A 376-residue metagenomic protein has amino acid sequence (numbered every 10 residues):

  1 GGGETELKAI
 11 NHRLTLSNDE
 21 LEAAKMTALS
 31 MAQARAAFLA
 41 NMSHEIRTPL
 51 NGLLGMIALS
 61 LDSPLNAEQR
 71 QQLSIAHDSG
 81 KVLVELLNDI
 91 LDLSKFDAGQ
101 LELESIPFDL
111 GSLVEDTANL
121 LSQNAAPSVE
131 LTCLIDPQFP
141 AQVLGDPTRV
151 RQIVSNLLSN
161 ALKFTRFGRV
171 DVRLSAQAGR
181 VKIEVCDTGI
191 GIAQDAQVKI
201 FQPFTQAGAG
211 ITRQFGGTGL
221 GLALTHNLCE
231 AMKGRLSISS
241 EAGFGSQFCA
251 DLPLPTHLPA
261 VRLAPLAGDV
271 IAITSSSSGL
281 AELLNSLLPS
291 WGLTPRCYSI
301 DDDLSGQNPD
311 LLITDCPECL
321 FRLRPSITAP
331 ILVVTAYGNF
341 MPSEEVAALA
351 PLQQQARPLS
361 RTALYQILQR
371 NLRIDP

Functional and structural regions predicted by a protein language model:
L16-D62, D78-K81: Primarily the dimerization/phosphotransfer
M56, V82-L93, L113, N156: Coiled-coil phosphoacceptor/dimerization helix of two-component systems
S94-S105: Helix-loop junction within the histidine kinase core
L134, D195, C249-S276, L283-S286 (+4 more regions): Disordered, acidic interdomain junction associated with two-component signaling
A161-L162: Short helix-loop "hinge" at the ATP-lid/N-box region of the Bergerat-fold HATPase_c
I192-Q206: Short conserved segment of the HATPase_c
K233-S239: Glycine-rich ATP-binding loops of the HATPase_c
